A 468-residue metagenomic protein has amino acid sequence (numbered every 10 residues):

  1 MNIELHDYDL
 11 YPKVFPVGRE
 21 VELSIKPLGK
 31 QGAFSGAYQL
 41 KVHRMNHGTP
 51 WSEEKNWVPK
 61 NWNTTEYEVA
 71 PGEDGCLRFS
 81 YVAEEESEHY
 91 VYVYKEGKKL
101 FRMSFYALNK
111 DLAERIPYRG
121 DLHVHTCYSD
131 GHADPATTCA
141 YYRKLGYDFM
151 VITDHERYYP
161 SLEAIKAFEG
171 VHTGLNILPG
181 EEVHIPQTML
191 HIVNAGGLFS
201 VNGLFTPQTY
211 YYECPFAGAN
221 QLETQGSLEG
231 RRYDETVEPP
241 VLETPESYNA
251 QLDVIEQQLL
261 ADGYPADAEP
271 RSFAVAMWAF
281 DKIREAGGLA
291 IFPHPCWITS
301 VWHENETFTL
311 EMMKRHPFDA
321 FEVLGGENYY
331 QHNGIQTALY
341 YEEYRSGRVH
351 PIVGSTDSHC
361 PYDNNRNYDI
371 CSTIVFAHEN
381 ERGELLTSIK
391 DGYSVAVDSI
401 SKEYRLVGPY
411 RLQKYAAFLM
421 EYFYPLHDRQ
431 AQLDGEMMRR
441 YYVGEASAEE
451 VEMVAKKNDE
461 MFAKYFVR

Functional and structural regions predicted by a protein language model:
M1-P117, P135, Q187-S200, S300-R468: Charged catalytic cores and adjacent phosphate/nucleic-acid-binding surfaces used for phosphate/nucleic-acid chemistry
G29, V241-L242, W297: Intrinsically disordered, low-complexity segments enriched in proline/serine/threonine
D111-A286, P293, V323-L339, E384: A metal-dependent hydrolase metal-coordination microenvironment
F292-W302: Active-site cradle of extracellular carbohydrate-active enzymes
